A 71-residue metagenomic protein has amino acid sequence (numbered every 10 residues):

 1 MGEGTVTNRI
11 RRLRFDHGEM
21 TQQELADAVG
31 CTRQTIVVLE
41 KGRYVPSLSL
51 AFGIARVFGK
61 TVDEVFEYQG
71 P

Functional and structural regions predicted by a protein language model:
M1-T5, G70: A detector for short, charged/polar N-terminal pre-domain segments
R9-A28: Short basic helix-loop element that most often maps to the first helix and adjoining turn of HTH DNA-binding modules
R11, V37-V38, F66: Key DNA-contacting residues within the recognition helix of helix-turn-helix
G30-V45: Recognition helix of helix-turn-helix/homeodomain-like DNA-binding domains that insert into the DNA major groove
S49-E64: DNA major-groove recognition helix of helix-turn-helix/homeodomain DNA-binding modules
E64-P71: Short amphipathic recognition helices of helix-turn-helix/homeodomain-type DNA-binding modules
